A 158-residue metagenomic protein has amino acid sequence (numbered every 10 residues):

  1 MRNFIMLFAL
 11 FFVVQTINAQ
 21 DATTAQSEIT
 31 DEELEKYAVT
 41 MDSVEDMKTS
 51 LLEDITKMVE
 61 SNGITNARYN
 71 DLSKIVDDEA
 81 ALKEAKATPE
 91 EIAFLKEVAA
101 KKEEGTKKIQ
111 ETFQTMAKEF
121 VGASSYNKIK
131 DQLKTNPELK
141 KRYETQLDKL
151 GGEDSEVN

Functional and structural regions predicted by a protein language model:
M1, L52, K108-I109: Short hydrophobic/aromatic segments of transmembrane alpha-helices and their interfaces
M1-A22: Bacterial Sec-dependent N-terminal signal peptides
M1-R2, D21-A25, V59-A67, A80 (+1 more regions): Short charge-dense sequence patches
L10, Q20-Q26, A67, K108-E111: Short secondary-structure boundary segments
Q20-I64, K149-N158: Immediate post-signal-peptide N-terminus of mature secreted/exported proteins
T24-S27, T40-E45, I55-V59, L95-E103 (+2 more regions): Second-shell loop/turn segments in exported
L34-V39, A85-K96: Acidic/histidine-rich, surface-exposed loop or edge segments in extracytoplasmic proteins
N62, N66-L82, T88-P89, A93 (+1 more regions): Amphipathic, charged alpha-helical segments and their helix-to-coil junctions in extracytoplasmic/peripheral assemblies
